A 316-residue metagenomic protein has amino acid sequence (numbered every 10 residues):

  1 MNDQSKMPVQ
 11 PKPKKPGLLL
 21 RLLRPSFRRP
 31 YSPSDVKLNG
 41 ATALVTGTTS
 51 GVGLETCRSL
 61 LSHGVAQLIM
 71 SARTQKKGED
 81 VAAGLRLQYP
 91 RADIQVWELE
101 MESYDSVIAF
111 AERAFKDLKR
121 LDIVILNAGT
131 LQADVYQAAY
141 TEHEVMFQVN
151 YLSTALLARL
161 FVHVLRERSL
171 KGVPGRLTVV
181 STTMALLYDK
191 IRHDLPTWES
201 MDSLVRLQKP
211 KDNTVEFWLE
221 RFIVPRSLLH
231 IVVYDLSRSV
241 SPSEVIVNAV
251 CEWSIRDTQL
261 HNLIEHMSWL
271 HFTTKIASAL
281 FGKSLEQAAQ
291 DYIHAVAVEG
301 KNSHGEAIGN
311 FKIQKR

Functional and structural regions predicted by a protein language model:
M1-K12: PEST-like, low-complexity acidic/proline-rich intrinsically disordered segments, predominantly at protein N-termini
Q4-S5, V250, K312: Intrinsic disorder/low-complexity detector
Q10-H261: Rossmann-fold NAD(P)H-dependent dehydrogenase/reductase core
L61, T273-T274: A short small-residue
Q259-H271: Mobile gating loops/cap/lid regions near enzyme active sites that modulate substrate access
T274-K315: C-terminal helical subdomain
